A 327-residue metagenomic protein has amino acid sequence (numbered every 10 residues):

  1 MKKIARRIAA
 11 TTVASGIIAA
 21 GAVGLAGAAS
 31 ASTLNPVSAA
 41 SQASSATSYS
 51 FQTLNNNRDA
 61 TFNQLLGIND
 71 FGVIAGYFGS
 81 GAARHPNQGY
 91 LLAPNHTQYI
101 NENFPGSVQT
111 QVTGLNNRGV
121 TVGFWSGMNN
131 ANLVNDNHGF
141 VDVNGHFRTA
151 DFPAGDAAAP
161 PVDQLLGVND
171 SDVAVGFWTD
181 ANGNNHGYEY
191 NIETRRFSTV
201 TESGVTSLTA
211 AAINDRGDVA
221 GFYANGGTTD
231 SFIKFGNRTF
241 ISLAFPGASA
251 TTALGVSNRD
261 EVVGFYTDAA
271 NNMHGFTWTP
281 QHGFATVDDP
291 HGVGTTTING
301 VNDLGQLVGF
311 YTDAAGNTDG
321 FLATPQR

Functional and structural regions predicted by a protein language model:
K2-T12, G21-V23, G27-R327: Residue-level hotspots at or immediately adjacent to binding/recognition sites across diverse folds
G16-I18: Sec-dependent N-terminal signal peptides of Gram-positive bacterial secreted proteins and lipoproteins
